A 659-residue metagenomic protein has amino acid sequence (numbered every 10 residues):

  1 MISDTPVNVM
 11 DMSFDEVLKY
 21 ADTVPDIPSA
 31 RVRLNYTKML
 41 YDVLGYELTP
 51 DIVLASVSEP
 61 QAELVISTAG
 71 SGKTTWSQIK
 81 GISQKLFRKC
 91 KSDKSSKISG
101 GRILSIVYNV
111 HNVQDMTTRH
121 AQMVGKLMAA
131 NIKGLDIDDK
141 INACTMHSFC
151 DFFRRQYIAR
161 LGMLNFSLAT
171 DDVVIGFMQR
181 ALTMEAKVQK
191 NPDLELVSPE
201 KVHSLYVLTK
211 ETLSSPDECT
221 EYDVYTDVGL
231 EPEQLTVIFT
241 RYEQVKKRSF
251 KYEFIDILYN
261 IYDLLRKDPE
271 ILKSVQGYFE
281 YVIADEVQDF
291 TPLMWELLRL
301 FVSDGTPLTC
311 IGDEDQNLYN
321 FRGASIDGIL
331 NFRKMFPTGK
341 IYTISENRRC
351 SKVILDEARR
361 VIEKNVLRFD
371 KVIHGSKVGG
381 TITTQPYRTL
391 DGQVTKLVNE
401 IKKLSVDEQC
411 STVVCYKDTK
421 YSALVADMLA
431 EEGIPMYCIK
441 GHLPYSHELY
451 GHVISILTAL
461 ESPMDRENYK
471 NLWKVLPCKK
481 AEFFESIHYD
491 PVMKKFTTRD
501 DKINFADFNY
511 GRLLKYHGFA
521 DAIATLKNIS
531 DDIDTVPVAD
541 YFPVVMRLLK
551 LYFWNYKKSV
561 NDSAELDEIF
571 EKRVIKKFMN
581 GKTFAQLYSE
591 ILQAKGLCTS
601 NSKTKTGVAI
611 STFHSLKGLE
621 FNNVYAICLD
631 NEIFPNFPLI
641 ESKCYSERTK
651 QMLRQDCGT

Functional and structural regions predicted by a protein language model:
I2-R160, K273, D356-R359: P-loop NTPase Walker
S13, P28-R31, Y36, L40 (+3 more regions): Conserved RecA-like helicase ATPase core segment that couples NTP binding/hydrolysis to strand translocation
E47-I52, S56-V57, A143-C150, E233-Y281 (+3 more regions): Conserved helicase/translocase P-loop NTPase motor core
L64-G81, K85, K91, T338-K340 (+2 more regions): Helicase P-loop NTPase motor core
I137-K140, A159-K251, V475-F483, Y489-D490: ATP-hydrolysis module of ASCE/P-loop NTPase motor domains, specifically the Walker B Asp-Glu catalytic pair
I141-F152, V282-E286, I311, T583-F637 (+1 more regions): Conserved helicase core region in the C-terminal RecA-like lobe
V406-V536, P543, N555-Y556: ATPase/helicase motor core of nucleic-acid motors
K502-S615, N636: Accessory C-terminal helicase-associated subdomains
